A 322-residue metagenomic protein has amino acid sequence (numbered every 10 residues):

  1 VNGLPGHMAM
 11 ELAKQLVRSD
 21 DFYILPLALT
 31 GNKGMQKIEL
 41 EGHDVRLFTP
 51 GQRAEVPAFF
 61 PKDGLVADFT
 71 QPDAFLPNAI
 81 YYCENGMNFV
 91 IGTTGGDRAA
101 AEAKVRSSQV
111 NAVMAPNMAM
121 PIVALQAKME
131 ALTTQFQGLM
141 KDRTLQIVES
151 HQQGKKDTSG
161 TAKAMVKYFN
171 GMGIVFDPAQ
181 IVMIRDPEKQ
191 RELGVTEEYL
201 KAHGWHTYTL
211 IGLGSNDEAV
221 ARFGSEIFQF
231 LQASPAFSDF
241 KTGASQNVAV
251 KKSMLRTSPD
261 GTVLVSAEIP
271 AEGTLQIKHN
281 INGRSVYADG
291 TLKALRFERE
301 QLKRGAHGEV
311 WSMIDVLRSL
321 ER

Functional and structural regions predicted by a protein language model:
V1, D68, N111-V113, V310: Preference for short coil/turn "hinge" residues that link or interrupt alpha-helices
V1-D63, M140-R322: C-terminal substrate-binding/catalytic lobe of Rossmann-fold NAD(P)-dependent oxidoreductases
N2, D68-F69, I91-G92, I277: Active-site-adjacent beta-strand anchor residues
V45, R53-P77, C83, M87-V90: Rossmann-like NAD(P)-binding element
A67, Q109, N247-A249: Detector for intrinsically disordered, low-structure N-terminal pre-sequences
D73-Q135: Rossmann-fold NAD(P)-binding glycine/threonine-rich loop
